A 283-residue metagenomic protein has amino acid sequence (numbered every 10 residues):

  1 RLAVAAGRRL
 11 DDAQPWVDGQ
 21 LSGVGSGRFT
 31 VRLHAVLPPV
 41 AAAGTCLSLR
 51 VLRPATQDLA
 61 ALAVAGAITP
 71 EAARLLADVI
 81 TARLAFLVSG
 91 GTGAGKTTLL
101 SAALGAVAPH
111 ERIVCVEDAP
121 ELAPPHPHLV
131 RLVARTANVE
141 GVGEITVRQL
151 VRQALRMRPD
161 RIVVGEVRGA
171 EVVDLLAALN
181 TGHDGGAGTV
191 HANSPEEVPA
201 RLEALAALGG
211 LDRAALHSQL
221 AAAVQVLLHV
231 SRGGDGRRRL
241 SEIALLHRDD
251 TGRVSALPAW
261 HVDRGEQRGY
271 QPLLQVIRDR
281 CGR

Functional and structural regions predicted by a protein language model:
R1-A82: P-loop NTP-binding catalytic core
P54-V64, S101-R152, V198-R201: P-loop NTPase switch/communication element
A85: Walker A (P-loop) ATP-phosphate-binding motif of ABC ATPase nucleotide-binding domains
V88: Hydrophobic anchor at the beta1->P-loop junction of P-loop NTPases
G93: Walker A (P-loop) phosphate-binding loop of P-loop NTPases
K96: Conserved lysine of the Walker
E117, L122-P127, A154-R248: Conserved P-loop NTPase nucleotide-binding/switch module
Q219, G234-R283: NTP-binding/hydrolysis catalytic cores, primarily Walker-type P-loop NTPases
